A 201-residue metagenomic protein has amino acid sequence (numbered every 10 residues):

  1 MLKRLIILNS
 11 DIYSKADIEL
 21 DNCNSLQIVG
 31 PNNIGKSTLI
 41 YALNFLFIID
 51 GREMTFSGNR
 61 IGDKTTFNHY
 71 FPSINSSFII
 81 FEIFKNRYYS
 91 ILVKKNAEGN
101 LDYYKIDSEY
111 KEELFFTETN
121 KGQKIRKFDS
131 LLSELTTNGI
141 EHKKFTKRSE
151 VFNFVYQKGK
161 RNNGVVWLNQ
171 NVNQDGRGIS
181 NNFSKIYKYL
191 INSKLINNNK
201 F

Functional and structural regions predicted by a protein language model:
M1-S133, I140: Extreme N-terminal "head/tail" segments of very large remodeling/mechanoenzyme assemblies
S90-N197: Glycine-rich phosphate-binding loops of NTPases
